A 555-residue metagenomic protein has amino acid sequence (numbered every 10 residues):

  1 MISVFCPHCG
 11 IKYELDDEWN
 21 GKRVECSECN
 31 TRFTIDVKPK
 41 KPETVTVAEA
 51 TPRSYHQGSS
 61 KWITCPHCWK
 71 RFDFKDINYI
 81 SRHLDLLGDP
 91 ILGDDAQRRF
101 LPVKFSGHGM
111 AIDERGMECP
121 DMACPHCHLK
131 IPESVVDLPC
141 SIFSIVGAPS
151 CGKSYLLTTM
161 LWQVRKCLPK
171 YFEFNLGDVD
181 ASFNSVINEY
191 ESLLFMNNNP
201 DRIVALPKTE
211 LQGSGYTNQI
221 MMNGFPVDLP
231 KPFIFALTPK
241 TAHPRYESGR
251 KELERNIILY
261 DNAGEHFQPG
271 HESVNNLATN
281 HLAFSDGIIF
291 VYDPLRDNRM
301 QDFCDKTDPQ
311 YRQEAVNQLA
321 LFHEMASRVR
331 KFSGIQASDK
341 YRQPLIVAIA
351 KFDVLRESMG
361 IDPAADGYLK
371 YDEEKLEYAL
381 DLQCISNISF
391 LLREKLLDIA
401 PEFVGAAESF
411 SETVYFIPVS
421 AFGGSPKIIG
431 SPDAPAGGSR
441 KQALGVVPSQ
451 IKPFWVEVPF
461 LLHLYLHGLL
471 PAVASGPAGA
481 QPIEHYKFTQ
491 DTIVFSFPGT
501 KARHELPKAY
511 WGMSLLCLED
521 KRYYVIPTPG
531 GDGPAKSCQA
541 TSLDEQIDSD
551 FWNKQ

Functional and structural regions predicted by a protein language model:
I2, K22, S59-K61, P120 (+3 more regions): Short metal-coordination and nucleic-acid-contact micro-motifs, chiefly zinc-binding Cys/His arrays
H8-R32, D36-S134: Long, basic/Gly/Ser/Thr-rich N-terminal segments that mediate initial subcellular attachment or targeting
D36-V47, E484-F488, G530-Q555: Short, intrinsically disordered terminal segments enriched in charged and Pro/Gly residues
V45-Q57, K61-P66, E457-P482, Q555: Terminal low-complexity/disordered tails
S59-W62, R71-F72, Y79-I91, H126 (+1 more regions): Conserved G1/Walker A P-loop phosphate-binding module
I187-Y246, E254: Extended, Lys/Arg-enriched charged tracts that mediate electrostatic binding to polyanionic substrates
P232, E247-G249, I257-F284, D297: Switch II of P-loop NTPase G domains
G287-G479: Conserved GTP-binding G-domain of TRAFAC-class P-loop NTPases and closely related GTPase folds
